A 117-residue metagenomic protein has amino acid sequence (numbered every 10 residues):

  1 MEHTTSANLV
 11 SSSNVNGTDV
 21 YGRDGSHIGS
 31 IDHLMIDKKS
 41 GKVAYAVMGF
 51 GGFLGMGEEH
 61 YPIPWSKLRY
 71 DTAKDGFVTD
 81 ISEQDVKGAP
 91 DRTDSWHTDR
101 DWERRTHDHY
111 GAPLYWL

Functional and structural regions predicted by a protein language model:
M1-L117: Peripheral interaction segments used for macromolecular assembly
